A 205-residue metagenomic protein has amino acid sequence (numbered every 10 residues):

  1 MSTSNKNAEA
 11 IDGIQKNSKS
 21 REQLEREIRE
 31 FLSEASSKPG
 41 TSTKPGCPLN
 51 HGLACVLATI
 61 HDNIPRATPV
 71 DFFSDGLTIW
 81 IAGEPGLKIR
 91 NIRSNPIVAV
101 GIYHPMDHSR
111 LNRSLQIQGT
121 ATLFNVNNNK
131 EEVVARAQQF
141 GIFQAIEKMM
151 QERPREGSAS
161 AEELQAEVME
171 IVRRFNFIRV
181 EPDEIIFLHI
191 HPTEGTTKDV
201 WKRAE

Functional and structural regions predicted by a protein language model:
S2-E22, N112-E205: Charged, gly/pro-rich active-site loop segments
I11-G76: An N-terminal domain-cap segment
H51-P85, I92, A99-H104, N112-Q116: Short beta-strand segments
T78-I79, I97-A99, T120, E184-I186: Structural motif
A82-G86, N95-P105, E152-A166: Short acidic (Asp/Glu) patches
L87-R90, E194-G195: Short, surface-exposed beta-strand-loop junctions and turns on beta-sheet-rich folds
